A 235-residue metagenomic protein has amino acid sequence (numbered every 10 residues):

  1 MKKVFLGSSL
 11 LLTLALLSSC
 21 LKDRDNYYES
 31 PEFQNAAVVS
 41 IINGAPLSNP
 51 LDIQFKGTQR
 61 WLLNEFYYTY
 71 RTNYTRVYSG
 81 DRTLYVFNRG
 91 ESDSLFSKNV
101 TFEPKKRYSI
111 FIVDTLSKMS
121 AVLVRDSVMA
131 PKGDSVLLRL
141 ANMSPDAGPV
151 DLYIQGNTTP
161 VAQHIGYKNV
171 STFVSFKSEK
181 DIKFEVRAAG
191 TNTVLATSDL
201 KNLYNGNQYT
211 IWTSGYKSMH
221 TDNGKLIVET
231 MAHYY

Functional and structural regions predicted by a protein language model:
M1-C20: Sec-dependent bacterial lipoprotein signal peptides
C20-Y235: Intrinsically disordered, low-complexity polar regions and short flexible loop motifs
